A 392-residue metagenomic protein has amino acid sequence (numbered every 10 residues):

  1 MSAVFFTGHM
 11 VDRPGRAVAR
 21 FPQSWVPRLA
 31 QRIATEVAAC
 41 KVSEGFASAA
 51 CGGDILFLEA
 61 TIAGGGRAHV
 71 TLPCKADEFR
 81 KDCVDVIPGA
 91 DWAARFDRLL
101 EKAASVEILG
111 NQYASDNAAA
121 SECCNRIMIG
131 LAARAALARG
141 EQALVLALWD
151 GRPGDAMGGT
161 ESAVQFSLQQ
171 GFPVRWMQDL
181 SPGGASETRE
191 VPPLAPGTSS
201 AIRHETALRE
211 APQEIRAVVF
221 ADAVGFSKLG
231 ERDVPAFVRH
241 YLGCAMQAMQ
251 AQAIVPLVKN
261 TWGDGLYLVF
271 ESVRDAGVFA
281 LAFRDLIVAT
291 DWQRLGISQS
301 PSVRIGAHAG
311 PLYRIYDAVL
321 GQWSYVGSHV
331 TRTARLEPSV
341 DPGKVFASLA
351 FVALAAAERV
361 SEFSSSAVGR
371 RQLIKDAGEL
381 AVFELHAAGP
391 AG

Functional and structural regions predicted by a protein language model:
M1-A195: Acidic/glycine-enriched connector segments
A19-Q23, D85-V86, D233-A236, V319-S324: Short glycine-enriched, charge-decorated loop/helix-capping segments at active-site entrances that position
G65-P73, R239, V326, F363-V368: Short hydrophobic/aromatic-enriched beta-strand-loop microsegments
A103-I108, I254-K259, S361-R370: Short secondary-structure junctions
A132-G140, M249-A253, A289-I297: Alpha-helix termini
P192-A211, L385-G392: Intrinsically disordered or compositionally simple regulatory linkers and C-terminal tails in signal-transduction
E205-F279, D285-L286: Catalytic NTP-binding/metal-coordinating core of nucleotidyl cyclase/transferase enzymes
L268-G389: Catalytic beta-strand-to-alpha-helix segment of the class III nucleotidyl cyclase homology domain
